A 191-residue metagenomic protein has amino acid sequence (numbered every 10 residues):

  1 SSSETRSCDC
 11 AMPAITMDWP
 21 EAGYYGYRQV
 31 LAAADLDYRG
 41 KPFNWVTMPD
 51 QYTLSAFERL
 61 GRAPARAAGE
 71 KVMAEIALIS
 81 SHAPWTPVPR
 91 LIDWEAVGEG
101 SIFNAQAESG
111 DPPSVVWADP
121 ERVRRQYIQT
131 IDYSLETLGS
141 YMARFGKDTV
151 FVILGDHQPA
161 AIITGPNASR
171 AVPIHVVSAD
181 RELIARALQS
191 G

Functional and structural regions predicted by a protein language model:
S1-G191: Solvent-exposed soluble domains appended to multi-pass membrane proteins
